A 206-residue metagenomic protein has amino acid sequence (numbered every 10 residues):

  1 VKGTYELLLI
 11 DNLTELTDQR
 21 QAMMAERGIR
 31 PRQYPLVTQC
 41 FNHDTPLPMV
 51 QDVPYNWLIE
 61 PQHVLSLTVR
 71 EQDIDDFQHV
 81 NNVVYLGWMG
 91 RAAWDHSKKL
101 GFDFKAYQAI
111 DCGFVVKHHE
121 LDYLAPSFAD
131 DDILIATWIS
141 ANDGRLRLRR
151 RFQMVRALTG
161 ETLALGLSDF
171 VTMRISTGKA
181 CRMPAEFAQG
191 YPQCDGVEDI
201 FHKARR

Functional and structural regions predicted by a protein language model:
V1, E6, L13-L16, E26-R30 (+1 more regions): Short glycine-rich, low-complexity segments
A22-M23, P48: Residue-level detector of intrinsically disordered terminal segments
Q33-L36: Short, composition-biased linear "edge" segments at structural boundaries
T38, N42-T45: Short, small-residue-biased leader/transition segments that mark boundaries at the very start of proteins
P48-L65, Y123, F128-A129, S140-R206: HotDog/MaoC-like acyl-thioester-processing domains
V50-K99, R206: Catalytic strand-loop segment that frames the active site of acyl-thioester-processing enzymes
H96-L148, L163: Hydrophobic beta-strand-centered segment that forms part of the acyl-chain substrate-binding groove
